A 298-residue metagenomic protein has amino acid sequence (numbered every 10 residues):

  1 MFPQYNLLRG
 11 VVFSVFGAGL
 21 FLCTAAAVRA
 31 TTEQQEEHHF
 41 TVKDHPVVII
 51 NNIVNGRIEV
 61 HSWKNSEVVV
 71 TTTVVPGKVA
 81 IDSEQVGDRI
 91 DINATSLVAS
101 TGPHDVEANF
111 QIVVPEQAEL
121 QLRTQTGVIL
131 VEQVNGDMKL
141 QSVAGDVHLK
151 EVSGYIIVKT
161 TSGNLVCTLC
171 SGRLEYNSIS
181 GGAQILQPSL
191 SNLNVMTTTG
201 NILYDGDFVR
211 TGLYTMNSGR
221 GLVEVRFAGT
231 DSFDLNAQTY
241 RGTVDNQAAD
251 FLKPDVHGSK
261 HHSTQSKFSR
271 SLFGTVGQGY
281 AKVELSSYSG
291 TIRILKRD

Functional and structural regions predicted by a protein language model:
M1-D298: Intrinsically disordered, low-complexity terminal regions
